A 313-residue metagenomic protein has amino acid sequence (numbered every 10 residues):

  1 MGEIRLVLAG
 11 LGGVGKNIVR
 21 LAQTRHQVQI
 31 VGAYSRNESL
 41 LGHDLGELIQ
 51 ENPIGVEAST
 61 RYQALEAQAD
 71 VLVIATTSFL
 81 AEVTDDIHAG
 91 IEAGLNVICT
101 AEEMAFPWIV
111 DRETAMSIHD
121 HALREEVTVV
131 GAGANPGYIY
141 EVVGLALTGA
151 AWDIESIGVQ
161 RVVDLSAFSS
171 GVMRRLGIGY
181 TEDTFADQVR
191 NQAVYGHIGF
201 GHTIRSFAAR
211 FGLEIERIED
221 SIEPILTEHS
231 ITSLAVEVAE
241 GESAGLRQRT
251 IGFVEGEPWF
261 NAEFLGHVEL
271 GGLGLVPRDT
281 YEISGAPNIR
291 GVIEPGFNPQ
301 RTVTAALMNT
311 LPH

Functional and structural regions predicted by a protein language model:
M1-I49: N-terminal Rossmann-like dinucleotide-binding module
A9, T148-P277, R290, E294-F297 (+2 more regions): Active-site-lining helix/loop region of Rossmann-like oxidoreductase modules
N37-Q68: Conserved N-terminal Rossmann-fold NAD(P) cofactor-binding segment
Y62-V71, L80-E102: Rossmann-fold NAD(P) dinucleotide-binding segment
T76-S78: Short glycine-/small-residue-rich Rossmann-like dinucleotide-binding loops
A93, E102-V127: Rossmann-fold NAD(P)-binding glycine/threonine-rich loop
C99-T100, V129-A132, G158-V159: General beta-strand structural signal in soluble alpha/beta enzymes
Y138-A150, P312: Alpha-helical support elements that line or immediately flank enzyme active sites and cofactor-binding pockets
